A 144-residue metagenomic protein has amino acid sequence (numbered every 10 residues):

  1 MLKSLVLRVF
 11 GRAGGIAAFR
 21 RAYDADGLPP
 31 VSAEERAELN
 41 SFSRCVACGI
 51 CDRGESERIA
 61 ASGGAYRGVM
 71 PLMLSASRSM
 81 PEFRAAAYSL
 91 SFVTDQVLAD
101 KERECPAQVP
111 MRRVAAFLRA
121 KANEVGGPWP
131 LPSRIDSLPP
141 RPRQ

Functional and structural regions predicted by a protein language model:
M1-G14: N-terminal cysteine/histidine-rich coordination modules
G11-S43, G49-R53, E57-Q144: Ferredoxin-type iron-sulfur electron-transfer modules in oxidoreductases and energy-metabolism complexes
